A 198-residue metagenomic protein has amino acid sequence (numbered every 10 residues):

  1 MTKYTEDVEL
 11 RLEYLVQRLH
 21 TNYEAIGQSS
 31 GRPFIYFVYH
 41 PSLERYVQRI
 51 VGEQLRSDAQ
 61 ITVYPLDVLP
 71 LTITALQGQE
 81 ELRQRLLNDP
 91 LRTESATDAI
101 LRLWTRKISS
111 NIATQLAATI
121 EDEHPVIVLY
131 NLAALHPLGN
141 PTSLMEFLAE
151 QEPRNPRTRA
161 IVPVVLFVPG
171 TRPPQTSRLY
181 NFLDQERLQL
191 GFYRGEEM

Functional and structural regions predicted by a protein language model:
M1-D58, V63: Glycine-rich P-loop/Walker A and Walker A-like loops and their local beta1-loop-alpha1 context in P-loop NTPases
R32-I35, L43-Y46, I50, P125-V126 (+1 more regions): Extended, basic/helix-rich recognition subdomains
Y36, R49-L69, T171-R178, L183-Q185: An interfacial alpha-helical scaffold signature
S42-Y46, L71-T72, L101-S109, L132-L138 (+1 more regions): Short acidic, S/G/P-rich loop/turn micro-motifs used as interaction or catalytic elements
Y64-N111: Long, charge-dense
R83, E94, T119, F167 (+1 more regions): Surface-exposed peri-terminal alpha-helical interaction modules
K107-E121, F147-R154: A short, acidic, amphipathic alpha-helical segment used as a generic capping/interface helix at domain edges
G139-M198: Glycine-rich, aromatic-bearing surface loops/beta-hairpins
